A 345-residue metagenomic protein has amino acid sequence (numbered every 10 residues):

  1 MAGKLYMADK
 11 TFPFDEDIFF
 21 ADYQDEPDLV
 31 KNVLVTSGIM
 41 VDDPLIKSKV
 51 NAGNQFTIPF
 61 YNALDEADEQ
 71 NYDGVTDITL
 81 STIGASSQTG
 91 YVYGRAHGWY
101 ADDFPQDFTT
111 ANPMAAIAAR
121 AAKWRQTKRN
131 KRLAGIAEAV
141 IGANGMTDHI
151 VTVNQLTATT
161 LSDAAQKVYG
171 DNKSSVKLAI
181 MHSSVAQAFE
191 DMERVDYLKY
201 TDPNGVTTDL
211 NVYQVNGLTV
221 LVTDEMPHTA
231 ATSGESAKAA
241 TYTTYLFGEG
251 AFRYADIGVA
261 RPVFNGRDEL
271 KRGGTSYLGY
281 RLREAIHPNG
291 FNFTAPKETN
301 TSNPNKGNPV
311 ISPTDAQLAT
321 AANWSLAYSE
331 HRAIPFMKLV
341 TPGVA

Functional and structural regions predicted by a protein language model:
M1-D28, Y245-L246, G250, I257-R261 (+1 more regions): Protruding loop/beta-arch "assembly-hinge" segments enriched in small, turn-prone residues
M1-G90, A321-A345: N-terminal "assembly arms/tails" that initiate or stabilize quaternary assembly in self-assembling proteins
N62, D103, L282-I286: Beta-strand elements of well-folded, non-transmembrane domains
E66-E69, T109, A188-D191, Y197-L198 (+2 more regions): Short helix/loop capping segments that flank catalytic or ligand/cofactor-binding pockets
S81-F108: Short acidic, glycine/tyrosine-flanked loop/strand segments centered on an H-E-D-like triad
F104-D171, K338, G343: Alpha-helical scaffold segments that mediate packing/assembly in large oligomeric complexes
I141-L218: Extended, solvent-exposed, turn-rich assembly/linker loops in the middle of proteins
H182-A186, P203-R283: Extended serine/threonine-enriched, polar tracts that run as long, contiguous segments within proteins
